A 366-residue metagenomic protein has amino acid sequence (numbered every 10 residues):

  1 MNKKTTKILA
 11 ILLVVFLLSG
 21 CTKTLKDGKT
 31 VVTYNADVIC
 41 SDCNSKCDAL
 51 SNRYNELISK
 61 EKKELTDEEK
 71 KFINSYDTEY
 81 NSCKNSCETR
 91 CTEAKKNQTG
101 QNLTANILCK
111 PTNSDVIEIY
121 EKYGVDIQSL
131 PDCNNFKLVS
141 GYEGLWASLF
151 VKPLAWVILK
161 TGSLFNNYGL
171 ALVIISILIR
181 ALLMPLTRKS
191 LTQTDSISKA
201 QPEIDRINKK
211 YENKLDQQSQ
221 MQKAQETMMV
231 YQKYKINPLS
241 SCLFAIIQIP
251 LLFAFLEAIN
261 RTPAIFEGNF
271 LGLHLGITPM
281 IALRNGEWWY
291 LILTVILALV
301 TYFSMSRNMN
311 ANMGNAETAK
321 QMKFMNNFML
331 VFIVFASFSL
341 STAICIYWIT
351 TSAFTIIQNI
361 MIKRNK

Functional and structural regions predicted by a protein language model:
N2-K366: Helix-loop-helix
